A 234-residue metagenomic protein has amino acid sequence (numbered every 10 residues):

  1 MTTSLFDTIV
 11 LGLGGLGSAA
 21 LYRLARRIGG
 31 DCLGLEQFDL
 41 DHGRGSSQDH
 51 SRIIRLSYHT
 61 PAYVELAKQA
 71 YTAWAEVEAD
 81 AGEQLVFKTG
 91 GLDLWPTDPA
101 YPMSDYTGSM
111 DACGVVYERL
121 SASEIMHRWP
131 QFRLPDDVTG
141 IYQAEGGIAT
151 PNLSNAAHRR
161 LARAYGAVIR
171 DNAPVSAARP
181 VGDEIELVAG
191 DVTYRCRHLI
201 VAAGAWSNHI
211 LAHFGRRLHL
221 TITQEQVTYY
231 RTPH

Functional and structural regions predicted by a protein language model:
T2-L16, L33: Beta1/beta-strand and adjacent pyrophosphate-binding region of the FAD-binding site in flavoprotein oxidoreductases
L16, L40, W206: Conserved Rossmann-like nucleotide-cofactor binding loop
L21, A25-R26, L161: Gly/Ala-rich phosphate-binding loop of Rossmann-like dinucleotide-binding domains, activating on the conserved
A25-S47: Glycine-rich FAD pyrophosphate-binding loop
S51-R128, V138: Dinucleotide-binding Rossmann-like beta1-alpha1 core, especially the glycine-rich loop that anchors the ADP
Y101-M103, W129-D137, R179-E186: A short, glycine/Asx- and small/polar-enriched loop/turn that sits immediately N-terminal to a beta-strand
Y142-H198, A202: Helical element adjacent to the flavin cofactor pocket in flavoenzyme catalytic cores
V192-H234: Central helical "cap/lid" subdomain
